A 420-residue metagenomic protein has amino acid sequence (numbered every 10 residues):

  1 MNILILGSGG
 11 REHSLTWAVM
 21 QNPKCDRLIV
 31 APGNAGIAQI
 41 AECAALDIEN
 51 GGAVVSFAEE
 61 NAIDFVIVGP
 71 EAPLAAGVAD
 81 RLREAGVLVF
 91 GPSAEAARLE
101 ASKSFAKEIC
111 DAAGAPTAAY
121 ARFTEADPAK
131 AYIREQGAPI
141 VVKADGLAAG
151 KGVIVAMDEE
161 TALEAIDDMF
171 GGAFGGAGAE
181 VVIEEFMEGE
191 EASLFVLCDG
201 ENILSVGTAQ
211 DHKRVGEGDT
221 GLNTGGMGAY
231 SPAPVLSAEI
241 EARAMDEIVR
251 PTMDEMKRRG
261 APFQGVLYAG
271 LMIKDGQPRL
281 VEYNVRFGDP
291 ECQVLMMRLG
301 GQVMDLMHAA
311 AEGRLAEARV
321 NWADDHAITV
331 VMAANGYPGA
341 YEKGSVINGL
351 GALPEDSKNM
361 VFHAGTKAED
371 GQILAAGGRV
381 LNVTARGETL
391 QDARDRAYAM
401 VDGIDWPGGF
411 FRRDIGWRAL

Functional and structural regions predicted by a protein language model:
M1-A94: ATP-binding N-terminal substructure of ATP-dependent carboxylate-amine bond-forming enzymes
C43-E49, A121-E125, A156: Short acidic-hydrophobic, aromatic-tinged amphipathic segments that line or gate anion-handling sites
N50, T366-D370, L374-L420: Generic C-terminus detector
P92-G152: A conserved helix-loop-beta module that forms one wall/lid of the active-site cleft in ATP-utilizing catalytic domains
G152, A156-C292: Internal nucleotide-binding/catalytic subdomain
M245-L267, N284-D356: Active-site "cap" helix and flanking loop/linker of ATP-utilizing ligase/carboxylase catalytic domains
K343-N382: Generic long, charged, amphipathic alpha-helical segments
